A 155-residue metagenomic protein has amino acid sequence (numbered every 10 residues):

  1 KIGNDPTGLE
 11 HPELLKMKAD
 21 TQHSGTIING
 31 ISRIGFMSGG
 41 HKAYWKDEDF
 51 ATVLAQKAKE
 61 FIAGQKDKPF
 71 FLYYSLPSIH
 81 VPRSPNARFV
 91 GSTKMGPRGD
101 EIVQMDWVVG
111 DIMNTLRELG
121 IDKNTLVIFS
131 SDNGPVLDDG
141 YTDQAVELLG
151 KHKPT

Functional and structural regions predicted by a protein language model:
K1-F36, V136-T155: Core domains of carbohydrate- and sulfate-ester-processing enzymes
E13-H80: Anion-binding catalytic surfaces of enzymes that hydrolyze or transfer phosphate/sulfate esters
S38-A43, V90-M95, F129, T155: Flexible glycine/proline-enriched surface loops and loop-helix/loop-strand junctions
Y44-D49, T93-V108, I121: A short beta-strand-to-alpha-helix junction
E48, T52, A87, D100 (+2 more regions): Flexible, active-site-adjacent loop/turn segments at secondary-structure boundaries
A51, A55-K59, I102-M113: Short, hydrophobic/amphipathic alpha-helical packing segments that form internal helix faces or helix-helix interfaces
Q56-E101, V136-E147: Active-site His/acidic residue clusters
Q104-D143: Metal-dependent active-site segment of extracytoplasmic phospho-/sulfohydrolases and closely related
